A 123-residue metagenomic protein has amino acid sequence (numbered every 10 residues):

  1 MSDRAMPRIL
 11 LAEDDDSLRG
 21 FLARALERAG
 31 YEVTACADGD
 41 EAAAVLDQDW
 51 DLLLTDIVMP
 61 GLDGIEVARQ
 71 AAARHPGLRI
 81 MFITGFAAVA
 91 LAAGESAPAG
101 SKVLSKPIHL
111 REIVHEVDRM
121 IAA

Functional and structural regions predicted by a protein language model:
M1-L10, G77, R111-A123: Non-catalytic signal-transmission and effector/linker regions of two-component phosphorelay proteins
E13: Conserved acidic carboxylate
S17-R28: Charged docking surfaces used in two-component/phosphorelay signaling
A35-L52: Acidic, metal-coordinating helix/loop segments flanking the phosphotransfer/catalytic sites of two-component signaling
D38, D63-V67: Acidic catalytic/metal-coordinating carboxylates
D56: Active-site residues of response regulator receiver
M59-P60: Receiver (REC) domain active-site loop signature in two-component systems and cognate sites in sensor histidine kinases
